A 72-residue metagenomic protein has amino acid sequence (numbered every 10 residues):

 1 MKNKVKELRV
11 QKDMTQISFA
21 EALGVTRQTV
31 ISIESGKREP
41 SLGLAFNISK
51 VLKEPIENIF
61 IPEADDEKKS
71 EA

Functional and structural regions predicted by a protein language model:
N3, Q28, L42-A45: Short alpha-helical elements of helix-turn-helix
N3-A22: Short basic helix-loop element that most often maps to the first helix and adjoining turn of HTH DNA-binding modules
L8, L42-G43, I56: Short, Lys/Arg-enriched C-terminal cap helix and immediately downstream tail that follows
V25-R38: Recognition helix of helix-turn-helix/homeodomain-like DNA-binding domains that insert into the DNA major groove
K37-N47, D66: Short, basic-rich loop-to-helix N-cap that marks the start of a DNA-contacting helix
K50, N58-A72: Short, charged recognition helix plus adjacent turn of helix-turn-helix-like nucleic-acid-binding domains
